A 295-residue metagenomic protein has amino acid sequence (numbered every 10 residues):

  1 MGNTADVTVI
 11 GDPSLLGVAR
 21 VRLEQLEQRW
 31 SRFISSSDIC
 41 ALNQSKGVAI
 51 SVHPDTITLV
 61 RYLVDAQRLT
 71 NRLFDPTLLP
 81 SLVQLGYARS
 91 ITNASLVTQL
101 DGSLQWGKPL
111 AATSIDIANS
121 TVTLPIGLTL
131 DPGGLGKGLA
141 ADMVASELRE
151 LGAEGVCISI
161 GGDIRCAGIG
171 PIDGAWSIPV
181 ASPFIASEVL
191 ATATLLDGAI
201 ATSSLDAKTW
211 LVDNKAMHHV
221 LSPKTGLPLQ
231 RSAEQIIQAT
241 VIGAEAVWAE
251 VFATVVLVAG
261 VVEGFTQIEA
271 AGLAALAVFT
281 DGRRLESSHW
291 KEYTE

Functional and structural regions predicted by a protein language model:
M1-E295: Mature catalytic core of soluble alpha/beta enzymes
